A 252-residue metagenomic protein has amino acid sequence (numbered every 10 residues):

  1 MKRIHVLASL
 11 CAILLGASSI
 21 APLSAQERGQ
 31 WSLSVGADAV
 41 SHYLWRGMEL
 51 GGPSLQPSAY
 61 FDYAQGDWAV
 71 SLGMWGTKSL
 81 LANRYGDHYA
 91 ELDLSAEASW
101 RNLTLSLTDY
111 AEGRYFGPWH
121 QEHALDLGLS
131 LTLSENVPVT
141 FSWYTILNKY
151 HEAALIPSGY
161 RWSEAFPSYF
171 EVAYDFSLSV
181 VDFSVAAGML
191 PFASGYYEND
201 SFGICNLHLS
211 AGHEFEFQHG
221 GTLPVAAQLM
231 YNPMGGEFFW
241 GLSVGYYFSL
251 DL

Functional and structural regions predicted by a protein language model:
M1-S32, D251-L252: Cleavable N-terminal export/targeting peptides
A25-L80: Short glycine/proline- and aromatic-enriched beta-strand/turn motifs that initiate or cap beta-hairpins
G29-W31, G51-L55, H88-L92, Q121-L125 (+3 more regions): Residues that define the transmembrane beta-barrel architecture of outer-membrane proteins
L33, G66-L72, N102-L107, E135-F141 (+4 more regions): Repeated loop/turn-to-beta-strand initiation elements of outer-membrane beta-barrel proteins
S34-V40, Y60, S71-T77, E97 (+5 more regions): Transmembrane beta-strands of outer-membrane beta-barrel proteins
W68-S99, T104-Q121: Surface-exposed loop and membrane-interface regions of Gram-negative outer-membrane beta-barrel proteins
Q121-G195, L207: Detector for outer-membrane/organellar transmembrane beta-barrel domains, recognizing the amphipathic beta-strand
I146, Y174-F176, L209, F215 (+1 more regions): Outer-membrane beta-barrel "beta-signal"
